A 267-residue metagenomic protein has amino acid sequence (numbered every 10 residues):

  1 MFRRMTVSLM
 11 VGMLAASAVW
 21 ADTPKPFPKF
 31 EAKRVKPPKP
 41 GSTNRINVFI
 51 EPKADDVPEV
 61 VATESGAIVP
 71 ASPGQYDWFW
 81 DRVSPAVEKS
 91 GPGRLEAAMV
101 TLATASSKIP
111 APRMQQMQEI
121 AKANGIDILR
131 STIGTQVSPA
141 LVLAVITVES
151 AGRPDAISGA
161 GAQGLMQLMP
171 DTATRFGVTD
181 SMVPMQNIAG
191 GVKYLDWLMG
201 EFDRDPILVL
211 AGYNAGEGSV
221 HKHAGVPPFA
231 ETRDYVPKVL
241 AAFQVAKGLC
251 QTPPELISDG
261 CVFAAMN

Functional and structural regions predicted by a protein language model:
F2-M10, L14-T135, P139-L143, P237-N267: Cell-wall glycan-active module
A111-E119, D127-I133, R153-G159, T174-P184 (+2 more regions): Second-shell loop/turn segments in exported
A140-L143, Q163, L208: Structural motif
I146-A151, G190-Y194, R204-A230, Y235-L240 (+2 more regions): Acidic helix/loop microenvironments that form the catalytic cleft of cell-wall polysaccharide enzymes
A156-V178, G190-L195, M199, A211 (+2 more regions): Substrate-binding/active-site groove segments that recognize and process beta-1,4-linked N-acetyl-hexosamine
